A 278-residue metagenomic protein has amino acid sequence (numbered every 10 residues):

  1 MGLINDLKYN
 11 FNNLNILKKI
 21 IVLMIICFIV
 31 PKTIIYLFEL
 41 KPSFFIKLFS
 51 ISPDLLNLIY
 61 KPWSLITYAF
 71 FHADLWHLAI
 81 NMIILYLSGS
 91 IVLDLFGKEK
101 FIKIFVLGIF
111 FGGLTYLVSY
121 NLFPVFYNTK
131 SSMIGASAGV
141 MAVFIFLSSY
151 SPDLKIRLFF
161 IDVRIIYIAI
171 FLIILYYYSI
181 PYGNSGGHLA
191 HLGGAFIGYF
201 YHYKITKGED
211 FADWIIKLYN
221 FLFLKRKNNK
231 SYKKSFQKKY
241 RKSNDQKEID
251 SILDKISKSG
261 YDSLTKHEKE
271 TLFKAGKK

Functional and structural regions predicted by a protein language model:
M1-Q246, I252, S259: A detector for small-residue-rich transmembrane helices and their helix-helix packing motifs
S243-K278: Terminal membrane-proximal soluble interaction domains of membrane-associated proteins
